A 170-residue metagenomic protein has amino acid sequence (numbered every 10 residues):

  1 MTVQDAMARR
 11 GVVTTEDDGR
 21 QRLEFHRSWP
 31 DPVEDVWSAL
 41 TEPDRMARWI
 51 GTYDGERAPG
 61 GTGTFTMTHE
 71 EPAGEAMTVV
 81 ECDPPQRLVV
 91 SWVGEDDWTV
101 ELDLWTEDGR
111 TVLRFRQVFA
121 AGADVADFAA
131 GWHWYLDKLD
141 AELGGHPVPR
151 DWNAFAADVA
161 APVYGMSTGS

Functional and structural regions predicted by a protein language model:
M1-M7, F119-S170: A conserved amphipathic terminal alpha-helix motif
M1-Y53: Hydrophobic ligand-binding cavity/cleft-lining segments
A6, R20, V89-A141: Beta-strand/loop substructures that line and gate deep hydrophobic ligand-binding cavities in soluble
V13, V79, L102-L104: A structural signal for short hydrophobic beta-strand segments in well-ordered beta-sheet cores
Q21-F25, G61, L113: Short amphipathic alpha-helical segments
L23-F25, E75, W98-V100: Hydrophobic core residues within well-ordered beta-strands of beta-rich domains
S28, E34, D44-S91, S170: Glycine-rich portal/gate segments that line the openings of hydrophobic small-molecule binding cavities
V33, P72, W132-L136: A structural signal for well-ordered alpha-helical scaffolds and beta->alpha junctions
